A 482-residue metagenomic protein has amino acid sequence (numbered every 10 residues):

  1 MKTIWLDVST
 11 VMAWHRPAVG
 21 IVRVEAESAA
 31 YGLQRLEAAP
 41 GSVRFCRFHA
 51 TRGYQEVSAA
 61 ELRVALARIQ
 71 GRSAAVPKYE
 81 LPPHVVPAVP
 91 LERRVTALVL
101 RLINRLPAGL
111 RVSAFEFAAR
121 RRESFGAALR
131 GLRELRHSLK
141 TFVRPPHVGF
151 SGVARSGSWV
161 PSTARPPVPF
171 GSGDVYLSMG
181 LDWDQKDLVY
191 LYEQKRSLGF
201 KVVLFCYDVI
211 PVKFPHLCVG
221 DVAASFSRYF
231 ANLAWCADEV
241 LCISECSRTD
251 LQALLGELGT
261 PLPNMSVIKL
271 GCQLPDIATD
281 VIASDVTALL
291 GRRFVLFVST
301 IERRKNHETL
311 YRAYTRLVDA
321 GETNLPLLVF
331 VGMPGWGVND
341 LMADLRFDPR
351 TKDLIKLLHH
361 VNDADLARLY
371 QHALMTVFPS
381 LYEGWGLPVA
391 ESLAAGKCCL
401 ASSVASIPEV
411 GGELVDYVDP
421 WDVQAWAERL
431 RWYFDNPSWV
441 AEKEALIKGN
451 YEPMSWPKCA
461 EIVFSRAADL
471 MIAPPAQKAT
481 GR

Functional and structural regions predicted by a protein language model:
M1-R482: Carbohydrate transferase catalytic cores enriched for Leloir-type hexosyltransferases
